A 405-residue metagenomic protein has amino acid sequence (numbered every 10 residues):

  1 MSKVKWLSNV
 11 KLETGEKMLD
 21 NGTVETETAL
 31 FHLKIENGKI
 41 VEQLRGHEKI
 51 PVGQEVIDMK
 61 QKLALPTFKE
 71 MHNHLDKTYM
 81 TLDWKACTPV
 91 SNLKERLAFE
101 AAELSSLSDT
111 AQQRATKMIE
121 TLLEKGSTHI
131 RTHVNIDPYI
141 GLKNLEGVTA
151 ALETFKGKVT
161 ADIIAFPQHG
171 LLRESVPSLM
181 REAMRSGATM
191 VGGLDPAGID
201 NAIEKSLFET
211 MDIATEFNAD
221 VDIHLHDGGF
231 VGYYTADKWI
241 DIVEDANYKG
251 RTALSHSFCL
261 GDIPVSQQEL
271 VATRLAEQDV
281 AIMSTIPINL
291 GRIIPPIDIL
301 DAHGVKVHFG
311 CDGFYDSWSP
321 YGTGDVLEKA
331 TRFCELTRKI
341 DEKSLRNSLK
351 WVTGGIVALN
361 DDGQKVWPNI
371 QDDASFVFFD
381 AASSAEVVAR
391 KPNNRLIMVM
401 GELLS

Functional and structural regions predicted by a protein language model:
M1-P51, S384: N-terminal metal-binding scaffold of metallo-dependent hydrolase/deaminase domains
S2-L12, N37, E48-T88: Replace "His-x-His-based motif
N21, W367-S405: C-terminal cap of metal-dependent C-N hydrolases
A64, T81-H133, Y139-T154, R181-M184 (+1 more regions): Alpha-helical scaffold segments that flank or form the walls of functional sites
P66-T78, V134, D220-G229: Histidine-centered catalytic micro-motifs
Y79-A111, T235-A253, V271, T323-I340: Active-site gating loops and adjacent loop-to-helix segments of metal-dependent hydrolytic enzymes
A165-R173, R185-I294, Y315: Active-site core of metal-dependent hydrolases
A246, G250-T252, D298-F379: His/Asp/Glu-enriched, well-ordered alpha-helical/loop segment that forms or immediately abuts the divalent-metal
